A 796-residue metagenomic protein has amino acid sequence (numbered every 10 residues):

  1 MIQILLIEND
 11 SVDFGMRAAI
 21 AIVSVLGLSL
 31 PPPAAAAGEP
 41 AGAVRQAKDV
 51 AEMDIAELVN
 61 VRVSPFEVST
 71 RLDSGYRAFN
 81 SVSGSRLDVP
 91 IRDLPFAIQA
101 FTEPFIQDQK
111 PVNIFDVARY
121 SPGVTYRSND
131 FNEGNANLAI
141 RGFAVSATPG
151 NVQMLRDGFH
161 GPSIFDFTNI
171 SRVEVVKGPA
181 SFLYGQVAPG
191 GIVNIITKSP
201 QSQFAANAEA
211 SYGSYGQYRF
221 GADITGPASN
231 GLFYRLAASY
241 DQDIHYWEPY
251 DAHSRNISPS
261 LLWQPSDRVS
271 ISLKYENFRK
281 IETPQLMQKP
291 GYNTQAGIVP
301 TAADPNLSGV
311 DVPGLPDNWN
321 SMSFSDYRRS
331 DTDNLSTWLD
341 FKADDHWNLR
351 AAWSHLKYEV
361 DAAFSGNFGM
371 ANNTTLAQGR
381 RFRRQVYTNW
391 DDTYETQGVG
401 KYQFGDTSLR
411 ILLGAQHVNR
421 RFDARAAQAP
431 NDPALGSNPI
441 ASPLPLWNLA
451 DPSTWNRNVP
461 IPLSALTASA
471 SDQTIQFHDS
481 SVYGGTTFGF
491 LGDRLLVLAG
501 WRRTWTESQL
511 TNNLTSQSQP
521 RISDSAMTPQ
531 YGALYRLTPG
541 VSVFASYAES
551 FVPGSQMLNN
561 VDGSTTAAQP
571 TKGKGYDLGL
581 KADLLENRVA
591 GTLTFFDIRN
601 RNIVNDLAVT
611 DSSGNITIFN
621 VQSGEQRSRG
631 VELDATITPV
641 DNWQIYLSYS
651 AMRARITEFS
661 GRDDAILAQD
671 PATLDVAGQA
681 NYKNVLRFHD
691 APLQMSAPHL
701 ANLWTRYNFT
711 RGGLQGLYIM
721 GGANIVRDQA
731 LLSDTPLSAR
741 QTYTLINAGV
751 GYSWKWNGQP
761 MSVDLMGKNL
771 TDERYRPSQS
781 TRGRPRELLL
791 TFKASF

Functional and structural regions predicted by a protein language model:
K48-Q203, L578: Acidic, small-polar-rich N-terminal luminal/periplasmic segments of exported/outer-membrane proteins
N169-S171, F182-P259, P265-V269, D333 (+2 more regions): Outer-membrane beta-barrel translocator/receptor signature
D241, H245, I257-Q264, R268-K342 (+4 more regions): Acidic/polar loop-and-plug regions of large Gram-negative outer-membrane beta-barrel proteins
L262-S266, N389, S408-A427, S471-N600: Structural signature of Gram-negative outer-membrane beta-barrels, strongest in the C-terminal barrel of TonB-dependent
L335-Y358, R381-T511: Face-selective signature of the C-terminal outer-membrane beta-barrel domain
W338-S354, Y358-G366, P570-S660: Membrane-embedded beta-barrel scaffold of Gram-negative outer-membrane proteins
Y387, V399, S408-I411, A545 (+2 more regions): Conserved C-terminal beta-signal and adjacent last beta-strands/turns of outer-membrane beta-barrel proteins
L491-R494, D597-R599, V621-A730: Gram-negative outer-membrane beta-barrel transporters
